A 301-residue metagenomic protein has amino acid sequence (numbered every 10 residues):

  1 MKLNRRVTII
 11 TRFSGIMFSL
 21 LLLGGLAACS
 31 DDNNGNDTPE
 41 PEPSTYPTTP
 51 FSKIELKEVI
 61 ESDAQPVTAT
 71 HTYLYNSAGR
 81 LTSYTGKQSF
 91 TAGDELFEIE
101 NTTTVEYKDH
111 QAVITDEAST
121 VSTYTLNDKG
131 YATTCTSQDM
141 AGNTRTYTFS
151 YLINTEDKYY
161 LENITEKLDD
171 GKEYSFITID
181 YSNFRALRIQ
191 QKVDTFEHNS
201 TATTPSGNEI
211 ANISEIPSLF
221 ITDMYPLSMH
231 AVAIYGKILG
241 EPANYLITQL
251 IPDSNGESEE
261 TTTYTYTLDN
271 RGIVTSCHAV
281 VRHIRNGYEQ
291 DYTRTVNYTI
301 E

Functional and structural regions predicted by a protein language model:
K2-I16: Bacterial N-terminal signal peptides that target proteins for export
F18-L22: Hydrophobic helical h-region of N-terminal Sec-dependent signal peptides in bacterial secretory/periplasmic proteins
G24-A28: C-terminal motif of bacterial Sec signal peptides marking the signal peptidase cleavage site
D32-E301: Buried hydrophobic residues that stabilize the cores of well-folded domains
